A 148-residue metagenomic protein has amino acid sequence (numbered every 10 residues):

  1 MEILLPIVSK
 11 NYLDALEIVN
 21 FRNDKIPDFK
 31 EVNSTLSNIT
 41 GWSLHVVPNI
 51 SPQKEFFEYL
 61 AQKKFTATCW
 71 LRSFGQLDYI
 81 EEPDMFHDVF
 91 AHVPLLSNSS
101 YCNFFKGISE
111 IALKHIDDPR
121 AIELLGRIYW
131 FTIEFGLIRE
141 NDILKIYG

Functional and structural regions predicted by a protein language model:
M1-L96: The feature captures two recurrent sequence modes
G75-G148: A contiguous, surface-oriented mixed alpha/beta subdomain in the mid-to-C-terminal portion of proteins that forms
